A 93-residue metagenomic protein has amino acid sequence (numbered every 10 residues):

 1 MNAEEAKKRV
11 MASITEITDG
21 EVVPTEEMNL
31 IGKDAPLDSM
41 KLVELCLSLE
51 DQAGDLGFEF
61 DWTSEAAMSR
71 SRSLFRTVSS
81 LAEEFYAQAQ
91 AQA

Functional and structural regions predicted by a protein language model:
M1-L37, K41-L47, A53-A93: Phosphopantetheine-dependent thiolation modules in NRPS/PKS and related acyl-activating systems
